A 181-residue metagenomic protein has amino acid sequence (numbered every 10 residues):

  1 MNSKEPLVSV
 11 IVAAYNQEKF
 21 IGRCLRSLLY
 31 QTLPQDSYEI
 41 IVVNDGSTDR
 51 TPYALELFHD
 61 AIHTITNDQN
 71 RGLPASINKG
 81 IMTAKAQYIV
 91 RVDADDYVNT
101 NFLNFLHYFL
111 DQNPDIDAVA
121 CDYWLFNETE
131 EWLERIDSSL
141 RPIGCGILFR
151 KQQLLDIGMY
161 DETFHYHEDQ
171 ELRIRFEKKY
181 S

Functional and structural regions predicted by a protein language model:
M1-S27: N-proximal low-complexity "stem/linker" segments adjacent to membrane-targeting elements
P6-S9, E39, E171: Cell-envelope/extracellular polymer assembly enzymes that use nucleotide-activated donors
R26-S37: Short, acidic, metal-binding catalytic loop of nucleotide-sugar glycosyltransferases
N44-Y53, Q69, D93: A conserved acidic beta->alpha catalytic loop
N67-A84: Glycine-rich, basic loop-to-helix element that forms the pyrophosphate-binding segment of sugar-nucleotide handling
I89: Short aromatic/hydrophobic "clamp" motif used to bind/position activated sugar donors
N101-L133: Conserved donor NDP-sugar-binding/catalytic core segment of glycosyltransferases
Y166-L172: Acidic donor-binding loop at a coil-to-helix junction in glycosyltransferase catalytic cores that engages
